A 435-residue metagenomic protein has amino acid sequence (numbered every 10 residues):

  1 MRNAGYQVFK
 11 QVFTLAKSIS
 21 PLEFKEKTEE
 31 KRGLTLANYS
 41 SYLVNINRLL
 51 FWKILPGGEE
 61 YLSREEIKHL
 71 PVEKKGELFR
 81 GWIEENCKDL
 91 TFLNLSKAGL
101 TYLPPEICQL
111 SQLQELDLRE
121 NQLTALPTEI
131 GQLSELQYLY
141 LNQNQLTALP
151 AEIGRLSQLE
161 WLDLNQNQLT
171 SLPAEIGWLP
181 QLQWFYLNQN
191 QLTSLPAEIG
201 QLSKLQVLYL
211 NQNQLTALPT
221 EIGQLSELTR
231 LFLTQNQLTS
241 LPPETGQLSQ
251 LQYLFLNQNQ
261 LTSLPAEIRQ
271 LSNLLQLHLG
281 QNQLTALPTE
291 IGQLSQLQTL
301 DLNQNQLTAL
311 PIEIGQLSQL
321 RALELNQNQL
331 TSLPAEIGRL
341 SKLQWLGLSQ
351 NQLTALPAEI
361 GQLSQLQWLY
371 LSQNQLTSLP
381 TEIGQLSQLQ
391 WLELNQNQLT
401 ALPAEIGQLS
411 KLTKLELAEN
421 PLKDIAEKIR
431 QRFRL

Functional and structural regions predicted by a protein language model:
M1-P105, E115, T124, T128 (+17 more regions): The feature captures the LRR N-terminal capping module
L110-S111: Short, solvent-exposed loop/edge-beta patches enriched in aromatic
